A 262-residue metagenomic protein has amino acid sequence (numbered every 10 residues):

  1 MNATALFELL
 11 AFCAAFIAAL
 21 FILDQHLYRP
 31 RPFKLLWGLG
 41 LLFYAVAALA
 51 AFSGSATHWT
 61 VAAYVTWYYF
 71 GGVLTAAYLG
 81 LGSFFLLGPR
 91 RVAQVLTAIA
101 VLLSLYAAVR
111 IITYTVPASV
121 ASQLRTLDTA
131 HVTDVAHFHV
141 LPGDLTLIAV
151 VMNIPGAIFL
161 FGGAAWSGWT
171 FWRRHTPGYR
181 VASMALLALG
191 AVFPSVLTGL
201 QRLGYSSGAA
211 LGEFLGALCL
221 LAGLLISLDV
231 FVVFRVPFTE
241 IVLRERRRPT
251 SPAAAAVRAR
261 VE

Functional and structural regions predicted by a protein language model:
A3-A11, V109-G163: Extracellular-loop-to-transmembrane junctions of the mid-late helices
L10-I17, F21, P32-G54, L74-T75 (+1 more regions): Hydrophobic alpha-helical transmembrane segments of multi-pass membrane proteins
I17-H26, F52-S53, W59-T60, F70-A108 (+1 more regions): Internal transmembrane alpha-helix with an interfacial aromatic "cap," most often the third helix
I17-L23, Y78-F84, L147-T176: Alpha-helical transmembrane segments in multipass membrane proteins, preferentially the mid-helix core
R29-L41, V92-I99, P177-L186: Membrane-interfacial loop-to-transmembrane alpha-helix junctions, especially the N-terminal start
T60-F70, S206-L215: Non-cytosolic membrane-interface motifs at loop->transmembrane helix junctions
F84-H131, E240-L243: The cytoplasmic-loop to transmembrane-helix boundary for the fourth helix
G162-T170, H175-V261: C-terminal transmembrane-bundle signature of multipass membrane proteins, characterized by strong activation on
